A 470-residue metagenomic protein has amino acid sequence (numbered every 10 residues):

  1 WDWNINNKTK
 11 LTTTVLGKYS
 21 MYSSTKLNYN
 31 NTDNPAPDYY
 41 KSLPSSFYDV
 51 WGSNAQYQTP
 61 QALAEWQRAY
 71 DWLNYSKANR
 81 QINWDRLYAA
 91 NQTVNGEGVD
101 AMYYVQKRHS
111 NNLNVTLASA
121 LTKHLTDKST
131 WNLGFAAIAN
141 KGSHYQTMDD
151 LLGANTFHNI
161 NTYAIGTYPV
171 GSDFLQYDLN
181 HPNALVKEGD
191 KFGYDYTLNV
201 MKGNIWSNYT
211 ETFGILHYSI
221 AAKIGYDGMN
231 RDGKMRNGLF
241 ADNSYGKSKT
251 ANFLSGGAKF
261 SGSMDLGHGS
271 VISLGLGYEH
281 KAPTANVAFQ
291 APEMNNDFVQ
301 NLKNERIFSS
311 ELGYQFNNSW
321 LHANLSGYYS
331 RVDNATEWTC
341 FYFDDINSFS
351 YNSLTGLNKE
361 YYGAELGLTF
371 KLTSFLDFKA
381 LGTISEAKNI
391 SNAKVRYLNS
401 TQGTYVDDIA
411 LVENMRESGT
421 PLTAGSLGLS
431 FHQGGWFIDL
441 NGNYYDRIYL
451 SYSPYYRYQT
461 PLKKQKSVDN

Functional and structural regions predicted by a protein language model:
W1-N28, D100-H144, E188-H217, T250-S255 (+8 more regions): Outer-membrane beta-barrel transmembrane strands
V15-Y19, L133-A139, I220-Y226, F260 (+6 more regions): Transmembrane beta-barrel strands of outer-membrane/channel proteins
S20-A89, S143-L175: A surface-exposed, glycine/aromatic-enriched loop/edge motif typical of exported proteins
P60-N111, K187, Y194, D407: Outer-membrane beta-barrel transmembrane strand signature
M102-K107, A120, N155, G189-D195 (+9 more regions): Extracellular loop and loop/strand-boundary signature of outer-membrane beta-barrel proteins
Y104, T130-G267, V287-E293, K394: Signature of Gram-negative outer-membrane beta-barrel scaffolds
L175-L185, G228-L239, T250, M264-S310 (+5 more regions): Surface-exposed extracellular loop regions of Gram-negative outer-membrane beta-barrel proteins, predominantly
I215, Y329-R331, N352-Y456: Gram-negative outer-membrane beta-barrel transporters
